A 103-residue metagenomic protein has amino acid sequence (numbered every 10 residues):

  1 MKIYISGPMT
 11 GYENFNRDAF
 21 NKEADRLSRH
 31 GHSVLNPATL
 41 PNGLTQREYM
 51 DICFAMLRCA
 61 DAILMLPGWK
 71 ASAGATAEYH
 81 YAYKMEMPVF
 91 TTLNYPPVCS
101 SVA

Functional and structural regions predicted by a protein language model:
M1-A103: Conserved catalytic or regulatory cores that recognize and/or transform ribose-phosphate-containing ligands
